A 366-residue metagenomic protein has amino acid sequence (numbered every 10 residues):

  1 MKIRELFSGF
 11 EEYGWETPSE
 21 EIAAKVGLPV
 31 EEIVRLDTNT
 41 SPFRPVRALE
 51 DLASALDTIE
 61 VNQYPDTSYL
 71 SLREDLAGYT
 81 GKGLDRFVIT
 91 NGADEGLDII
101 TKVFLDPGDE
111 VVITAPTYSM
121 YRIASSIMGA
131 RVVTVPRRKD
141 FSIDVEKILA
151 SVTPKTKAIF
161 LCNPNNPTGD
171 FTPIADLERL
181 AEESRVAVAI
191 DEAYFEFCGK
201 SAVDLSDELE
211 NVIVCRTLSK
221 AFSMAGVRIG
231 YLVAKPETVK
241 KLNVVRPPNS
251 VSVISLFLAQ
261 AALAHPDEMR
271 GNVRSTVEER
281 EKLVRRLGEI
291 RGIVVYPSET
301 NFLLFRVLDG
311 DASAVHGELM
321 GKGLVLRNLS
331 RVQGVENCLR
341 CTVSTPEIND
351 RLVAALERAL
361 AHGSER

Functional and structural regions predicted by a protein language model:
M1-G92, I99: N-terminal small-domain helix-loop-helix segment of the aminotransferase-like
R35, V294-S298, S330-R331: Short beta-strand
R47-A48, G310-G317, I348-R351: Short, conserved charged micro-motifs
E60-E183, Y194-L209, I213: Conserved core of the PLP fold type I
N211-E289, I293-Y296: PLP-dependent aminotransferase class I/II
V277, I290-K322: Conserved PLP-binding catalytic core of the aspartate aminotransferase-like
G321-K322, R331-R366: PLP-dependent enzyme catalytic core of the Aspartate aminotransferase-like
